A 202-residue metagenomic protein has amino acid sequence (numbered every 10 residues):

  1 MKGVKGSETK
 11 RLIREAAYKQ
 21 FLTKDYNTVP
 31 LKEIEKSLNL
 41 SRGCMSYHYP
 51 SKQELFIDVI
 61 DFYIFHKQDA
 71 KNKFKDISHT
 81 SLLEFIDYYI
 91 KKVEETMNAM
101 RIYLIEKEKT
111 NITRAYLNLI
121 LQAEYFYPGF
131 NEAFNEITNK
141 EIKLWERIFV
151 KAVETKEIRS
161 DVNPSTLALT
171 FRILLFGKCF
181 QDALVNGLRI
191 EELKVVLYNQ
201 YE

Functional and structural regions predicted by a protein language model:
M1-E8: N-terminal intrinsically disordered/low-complexity leader segments
E8, L12, Q20-F62: Helix-turn-helix
R14, I60, I64, N131-I142 (+1 more regions): Amphipathic, non-transmembrane alpha-helical scaffold segments
L55-D76, A133-F134: Histidine- and aromatic-rich ligand-binding microenvironments
N72-N111, P164, A168-F171: Hydrophobic alpha-helical connector segments
D87, E108-E154: Amphipathic alpha-helical packing segments from all-alpha helical-bundle domains
Y88-M100, K143, R147-T155, L169-E202: C-terminal peripheral helix-coil segments that are non-catalytic and often amphipathic
E94, N98, I102-K109, R114-Y125 (+1 more regions): Helix-loop "lid/cap" segments that line or gate small-molecule binding pockets
